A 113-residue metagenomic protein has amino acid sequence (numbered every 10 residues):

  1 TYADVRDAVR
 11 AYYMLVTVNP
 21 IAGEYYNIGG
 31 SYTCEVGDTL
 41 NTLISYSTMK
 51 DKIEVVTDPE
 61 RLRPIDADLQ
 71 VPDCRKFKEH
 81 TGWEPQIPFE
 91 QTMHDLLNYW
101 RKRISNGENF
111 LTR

Functional and structural regions predicted by a protein language model:
T1-R113: C-terminal substrate-binding subdomain of Rossmann-fold SDR/epimerase-dehydratase oxidoreductases
